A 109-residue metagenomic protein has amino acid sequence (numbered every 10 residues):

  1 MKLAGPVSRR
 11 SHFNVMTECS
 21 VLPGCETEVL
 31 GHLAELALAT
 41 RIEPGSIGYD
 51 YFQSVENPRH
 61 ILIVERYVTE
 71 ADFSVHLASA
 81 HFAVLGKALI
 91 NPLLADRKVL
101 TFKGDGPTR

Functional and structural regions predicted by a protein language model:
M1-S8, P107-R109: Basic/polar N-terminal segments that are highly enriched at the extreme N-terminus, encompassing both cleavable
A4, S8, E35, R41-I47 (+1 more regions): An amphipathic, aromatic/His-enriched active-site/gating alpha helix that lines ligand/cofactor pockets
V7-F13, V55-E56: Short, flexible turn/loop "capping" segments at secondary-structure junctions
F13-C19: Active-site-flanking beta-strand signature of metal-NTP-handling nucleotidyl enzymes and homologous cyclase-like
T17, V29, Y49, I61-I63 (+1 more regions): Hydrophobic packing within well-folded, soluble alpha/beta domains
S20-T27: Short, surface-exposed ligand-recognition loops at beta-strand->loop->(often short) alpha-helix junctions that present
L38-L62: Short, glycine- and small/hydrophobic-rich beta-strand elements in well-ordered beta-sheets
Y51, V99-G104: Hydrophobic/anchoring residues in structured secondary elements
